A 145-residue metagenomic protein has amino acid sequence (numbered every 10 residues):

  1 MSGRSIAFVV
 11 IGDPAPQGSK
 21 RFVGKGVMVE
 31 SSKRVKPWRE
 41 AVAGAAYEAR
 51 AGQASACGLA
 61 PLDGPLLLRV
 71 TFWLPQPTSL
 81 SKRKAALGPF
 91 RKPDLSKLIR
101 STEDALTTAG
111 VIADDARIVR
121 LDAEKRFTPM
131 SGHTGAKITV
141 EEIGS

Functional and structural regions predicted by a protein language model:
M1-S145: Acidic, proline/glycine-enriched N-terminal capping motif
